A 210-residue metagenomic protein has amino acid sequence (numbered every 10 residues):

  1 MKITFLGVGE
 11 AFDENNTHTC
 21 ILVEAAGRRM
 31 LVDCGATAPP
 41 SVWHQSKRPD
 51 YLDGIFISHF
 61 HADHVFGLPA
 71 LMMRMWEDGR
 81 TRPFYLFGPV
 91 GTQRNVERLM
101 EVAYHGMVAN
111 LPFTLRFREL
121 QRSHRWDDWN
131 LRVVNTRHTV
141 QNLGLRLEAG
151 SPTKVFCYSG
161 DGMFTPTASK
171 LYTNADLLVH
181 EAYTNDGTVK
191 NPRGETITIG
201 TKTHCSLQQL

Functional and structural regions predicted by a protein language model:
M1-Y158, M163-K170, L177: Binuclear metal-dependent hydrolase catalytic cores
M163-L210: Cap/insert and terminal regions of metallo-dependent hydrolase folds
